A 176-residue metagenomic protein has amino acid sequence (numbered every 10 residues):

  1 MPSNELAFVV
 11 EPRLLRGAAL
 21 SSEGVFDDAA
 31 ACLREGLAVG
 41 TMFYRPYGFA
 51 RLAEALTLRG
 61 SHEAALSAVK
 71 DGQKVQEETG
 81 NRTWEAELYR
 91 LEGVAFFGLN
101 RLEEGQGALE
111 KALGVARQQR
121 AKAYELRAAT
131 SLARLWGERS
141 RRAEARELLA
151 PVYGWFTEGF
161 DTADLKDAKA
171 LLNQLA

Functional and structural regions predicted by a protein language model:
M1-A176: Helix-coil-helix junctions within alpha-helical repeat/solenoid scaffolds
